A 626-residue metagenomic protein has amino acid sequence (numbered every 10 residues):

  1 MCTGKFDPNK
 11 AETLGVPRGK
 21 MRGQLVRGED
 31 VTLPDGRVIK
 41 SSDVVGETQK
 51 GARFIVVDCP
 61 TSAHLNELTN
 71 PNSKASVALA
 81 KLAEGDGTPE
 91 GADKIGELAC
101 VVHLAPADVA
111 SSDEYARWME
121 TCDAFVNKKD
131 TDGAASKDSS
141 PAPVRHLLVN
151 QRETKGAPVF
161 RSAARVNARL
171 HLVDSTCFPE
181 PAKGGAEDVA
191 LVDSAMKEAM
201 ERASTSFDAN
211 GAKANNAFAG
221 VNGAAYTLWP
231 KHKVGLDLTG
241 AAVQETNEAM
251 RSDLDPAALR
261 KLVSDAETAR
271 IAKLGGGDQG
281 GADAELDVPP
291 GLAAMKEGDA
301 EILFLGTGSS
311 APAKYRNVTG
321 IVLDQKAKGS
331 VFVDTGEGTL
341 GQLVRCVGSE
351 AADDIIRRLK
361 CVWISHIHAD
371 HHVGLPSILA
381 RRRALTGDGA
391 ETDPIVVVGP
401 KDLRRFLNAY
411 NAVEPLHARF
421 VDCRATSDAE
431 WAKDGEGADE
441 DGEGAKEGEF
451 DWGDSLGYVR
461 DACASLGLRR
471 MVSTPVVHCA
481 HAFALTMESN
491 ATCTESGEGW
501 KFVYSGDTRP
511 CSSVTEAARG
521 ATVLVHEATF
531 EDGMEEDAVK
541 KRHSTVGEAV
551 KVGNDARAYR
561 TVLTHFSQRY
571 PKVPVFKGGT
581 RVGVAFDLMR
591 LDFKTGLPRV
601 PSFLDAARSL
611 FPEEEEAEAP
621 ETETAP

Functional and structural regions predicted by a protein language model:
M1-V56, T61-V77, K81, D86-D93 (+5 more regions): Binuclear metal-dependent hydrolase catalytic cores
V101, L524, A549, T561 (+1 more regions): Residue-level signal for inorganic ion chemistry
N150, A528-T529, H565: Short secondary-structure boundary segments
E337, V546-V550, S567: Short amphipathic alpha-helical surface patches that serve as generic macromolecular interface elements
A521: An anion/phosphate-binding loop that grips the pyrophosphate of nucleotide cofactors and donors
D532-D537: A short acidic, helix-capping loop that chelates divalent metal ions and anchors anionic groups
A538-A556: Glycine-rich S-adenosyl-L-methionine
K541-R542, T564-P571: Small/polar glycine-rich anion-binding or flexible loop at a beta-alpha turn
